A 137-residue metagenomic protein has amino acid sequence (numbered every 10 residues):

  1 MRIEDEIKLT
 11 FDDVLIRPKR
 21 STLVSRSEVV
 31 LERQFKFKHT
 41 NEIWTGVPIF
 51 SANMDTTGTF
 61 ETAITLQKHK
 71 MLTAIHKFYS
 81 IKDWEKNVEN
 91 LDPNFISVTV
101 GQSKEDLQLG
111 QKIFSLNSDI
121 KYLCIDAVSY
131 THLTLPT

Functional and structural regions predicted by a protein language model:
M1-V98: N-terminal capping/small domains of soluble enzymes
D12, D126, T134: Acidic active-site catalytic centers that drive phospho-/nucleotidyl reactions and related ester hydrolyses
F60, I64, K82-E85, D106-S115 (+1 more regions): Amphipathic, non-transmembrane alpha-helical secondary structure
A74-I75, C124-D126: Conserved beta-strand positions in the central sheet of alpha/beta enzyme cores
F78, G101-S103, V128-Y130: Active-site beta-loop-alpha junctions enriched in small/polar residues
P93-L116, I120-C124: Active-site beta->alpha loop and helix N-cap motifs at the rims of alpha/beta catalytic domains
T131-T137: Conserved small/polar residues in nucleotide/adenosyl-binding loops
